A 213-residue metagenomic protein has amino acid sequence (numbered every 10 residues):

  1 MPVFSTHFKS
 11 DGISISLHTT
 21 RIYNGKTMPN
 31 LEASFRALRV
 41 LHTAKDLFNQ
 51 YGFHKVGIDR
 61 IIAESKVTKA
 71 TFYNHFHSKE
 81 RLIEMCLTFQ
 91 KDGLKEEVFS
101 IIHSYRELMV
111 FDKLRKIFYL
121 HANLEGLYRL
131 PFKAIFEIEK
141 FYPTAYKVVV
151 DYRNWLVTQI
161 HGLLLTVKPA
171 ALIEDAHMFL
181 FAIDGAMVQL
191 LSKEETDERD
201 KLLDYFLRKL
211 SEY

Functional and structural regions predicted by a protein language model:
M1-F35: N-terminal intrinsically disordered/low-complexity leader segments
A33-A44, I61, C86-Q90, L94 (+2 more regions): Generic hydrophobic, amphipathic alpha-helix propensity
R39, L47-R81, M85: Helix-turn-helix
T43-L47, L120, A182: Short amphipathic alpha-helical elements of helix-turn-helix/winged-helix folds
F76, A134-Y142: Short helix-capping/turn signature of helix-turn-helix
M85, F99-G126, F179: Hydrophobic alpha-helical connector segments
D92-E96, L124-L127, Y142-K168, I173-H177 (+1 more regions): Amphipathic alpha-helical packing segments from all-alpha helical-bundle domains
K133, E137, L165-L210: Hydrophobic/aromatic-rich alpha-helical bundle segments in the mid-to-C-terminal region
